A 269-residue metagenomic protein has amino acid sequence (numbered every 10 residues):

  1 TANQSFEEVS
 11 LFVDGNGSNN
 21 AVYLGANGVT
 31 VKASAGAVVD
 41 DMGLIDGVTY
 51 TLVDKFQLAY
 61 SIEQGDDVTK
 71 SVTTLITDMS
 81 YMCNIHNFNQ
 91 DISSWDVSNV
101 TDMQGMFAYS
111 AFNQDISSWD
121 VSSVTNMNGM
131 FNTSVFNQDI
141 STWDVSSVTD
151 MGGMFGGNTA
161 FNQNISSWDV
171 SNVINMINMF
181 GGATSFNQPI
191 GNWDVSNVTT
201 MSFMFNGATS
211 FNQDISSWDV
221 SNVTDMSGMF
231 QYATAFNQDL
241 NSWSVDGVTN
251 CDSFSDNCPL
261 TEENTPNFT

Functional and structural regions predicted by a protein language model:
A2-T269: Negatively charged
